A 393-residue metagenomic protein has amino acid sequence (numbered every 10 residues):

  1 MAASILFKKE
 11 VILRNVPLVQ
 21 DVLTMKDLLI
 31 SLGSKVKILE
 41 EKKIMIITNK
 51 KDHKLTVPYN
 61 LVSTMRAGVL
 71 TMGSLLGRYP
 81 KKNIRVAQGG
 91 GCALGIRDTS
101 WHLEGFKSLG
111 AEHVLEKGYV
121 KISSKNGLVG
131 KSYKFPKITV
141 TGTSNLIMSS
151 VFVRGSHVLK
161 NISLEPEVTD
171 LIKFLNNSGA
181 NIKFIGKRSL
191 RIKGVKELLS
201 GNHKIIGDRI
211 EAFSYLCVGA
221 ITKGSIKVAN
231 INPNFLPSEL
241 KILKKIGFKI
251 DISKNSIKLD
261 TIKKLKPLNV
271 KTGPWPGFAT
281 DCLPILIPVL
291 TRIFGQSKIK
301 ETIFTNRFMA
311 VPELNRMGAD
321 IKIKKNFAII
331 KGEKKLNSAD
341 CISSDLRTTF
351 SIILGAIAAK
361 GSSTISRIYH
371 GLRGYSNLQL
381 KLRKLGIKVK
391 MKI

Functional and structural regions predicted by a protein language model:
M1-I393: Short, structured segments at the rim of ligand-binding sites
